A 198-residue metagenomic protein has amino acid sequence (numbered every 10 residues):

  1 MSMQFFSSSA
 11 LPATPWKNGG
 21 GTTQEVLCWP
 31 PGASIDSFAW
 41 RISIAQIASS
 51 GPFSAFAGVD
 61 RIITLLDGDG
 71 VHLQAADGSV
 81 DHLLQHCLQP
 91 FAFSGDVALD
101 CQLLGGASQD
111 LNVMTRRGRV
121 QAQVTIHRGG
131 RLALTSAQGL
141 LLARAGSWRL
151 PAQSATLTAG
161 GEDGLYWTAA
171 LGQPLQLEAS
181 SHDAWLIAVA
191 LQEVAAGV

Functional and structural regions predicted by a protein language model:
M1-V198: Jelly-roll (double-stranded beta-helix
